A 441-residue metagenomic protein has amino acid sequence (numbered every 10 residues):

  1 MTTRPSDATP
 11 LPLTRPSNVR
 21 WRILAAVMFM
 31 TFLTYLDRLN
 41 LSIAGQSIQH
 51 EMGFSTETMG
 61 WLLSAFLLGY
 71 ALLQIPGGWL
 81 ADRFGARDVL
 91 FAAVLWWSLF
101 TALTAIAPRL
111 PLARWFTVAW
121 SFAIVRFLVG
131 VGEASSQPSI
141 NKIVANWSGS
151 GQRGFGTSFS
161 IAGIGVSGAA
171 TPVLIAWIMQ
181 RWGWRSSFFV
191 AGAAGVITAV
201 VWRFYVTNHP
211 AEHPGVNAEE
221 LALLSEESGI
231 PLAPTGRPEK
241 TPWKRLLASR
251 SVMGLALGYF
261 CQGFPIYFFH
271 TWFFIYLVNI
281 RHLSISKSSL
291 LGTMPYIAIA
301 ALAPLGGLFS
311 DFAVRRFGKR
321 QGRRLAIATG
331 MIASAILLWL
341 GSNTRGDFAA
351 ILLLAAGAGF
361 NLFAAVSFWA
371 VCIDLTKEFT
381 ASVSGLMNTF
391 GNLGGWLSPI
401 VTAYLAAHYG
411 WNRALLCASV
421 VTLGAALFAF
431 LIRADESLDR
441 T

Functional and structural regions predicted by a protein language model:
T2-M30, T34-L39: Cytosolic juxtamembrane N-terminal segment immediately preceding the first transmembrane helix of multi-pass
L41-S42, S249-P304, A365, W369 (+1 more regions): Extracytoplasmic gate region of multi-pass secondary transporters
S64-W79, T293-G306: Central cavity-lining transmembrane alpha-helices of secondary-active solute carriers, predominantly the Major
L95-W115, I332-R345: C-terminal ends and interior cores of transmembrane alpha-helices in multi-pass membrane transporters/permeases
V125-G163: Cytoplasmic helix-loop-helix junction between adjacent transmembrane helices in 12-TM secondary transporters
I164-H213: Helix-loop-helix hairpin linking two adjacent transmembrane segments in secondary transporters
Q180-A193, S284, G322-L325, Y404-V420: A membrane-interface helix-boundary motif in multi-pass transporters
Q321-S367: C-terminal transmembrane helical hairpin of 12-TM major facilitator-type secondary transporters
